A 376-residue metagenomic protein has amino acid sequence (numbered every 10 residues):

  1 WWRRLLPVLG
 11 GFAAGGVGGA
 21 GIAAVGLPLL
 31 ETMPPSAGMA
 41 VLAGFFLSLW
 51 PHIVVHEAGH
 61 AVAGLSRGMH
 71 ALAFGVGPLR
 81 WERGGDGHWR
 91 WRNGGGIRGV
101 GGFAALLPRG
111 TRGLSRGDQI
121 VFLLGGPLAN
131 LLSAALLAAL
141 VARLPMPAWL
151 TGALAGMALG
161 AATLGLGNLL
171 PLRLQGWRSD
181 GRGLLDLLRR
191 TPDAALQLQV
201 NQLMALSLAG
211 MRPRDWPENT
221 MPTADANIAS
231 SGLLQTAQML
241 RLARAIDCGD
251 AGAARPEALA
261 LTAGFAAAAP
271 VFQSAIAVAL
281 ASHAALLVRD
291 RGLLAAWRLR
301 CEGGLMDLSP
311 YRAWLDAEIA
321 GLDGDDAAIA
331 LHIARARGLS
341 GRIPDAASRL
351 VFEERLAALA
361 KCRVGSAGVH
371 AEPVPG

Functional and structural regions predicted by a protein language model:
W1-F45: Topogenic membrane-insertion module of multi-pass membrane proteins
T32-A43, M146-G160: Hydrophobic alpha-helical transmembrane segments
G44-G110: Small-residue-rich helix-interface/hinge motifs
H70-A73, L169-A194: Juxtamembrane/interfacial segments flanking transmembrane helices
G183-L242: Charged, amphipathic alpha-helical linkers/stalks
W216-A226, A251-G264, R289-G304, D325-G338 (+1 more regions): Alpha-helical repeat scaffolds
D247, F265-M306, Y311-L322: Alpha-helical adaptor scaffolds
Q273-A284, W314-E318, D345-S366: TPR/TPR-like alpha-solenoid helical repeat scaffolds
